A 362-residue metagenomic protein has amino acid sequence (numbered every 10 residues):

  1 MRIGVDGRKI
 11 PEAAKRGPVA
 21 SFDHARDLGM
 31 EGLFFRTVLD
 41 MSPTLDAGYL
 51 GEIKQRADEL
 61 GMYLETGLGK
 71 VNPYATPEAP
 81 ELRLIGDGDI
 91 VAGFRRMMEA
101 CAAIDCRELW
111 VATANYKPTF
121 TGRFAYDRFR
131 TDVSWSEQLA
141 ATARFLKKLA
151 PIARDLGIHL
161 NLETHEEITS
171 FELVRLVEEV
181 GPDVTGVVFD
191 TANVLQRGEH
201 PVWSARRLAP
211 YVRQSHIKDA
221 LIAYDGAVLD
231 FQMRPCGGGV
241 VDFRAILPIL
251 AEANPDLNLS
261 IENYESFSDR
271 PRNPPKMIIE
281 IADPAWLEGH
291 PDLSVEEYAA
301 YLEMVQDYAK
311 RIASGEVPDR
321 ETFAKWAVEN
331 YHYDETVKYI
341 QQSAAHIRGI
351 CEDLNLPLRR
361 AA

Functional and structural regions predicted by a protein language model:
M1-R8, E65-A79, F120-Y126, R320: N-terminal small/glycine-rich loop or linker at the start of catalytic domains across soluble metabolic enzymes
M1-R8, L33-F35, M62-G69, L109-V111 (+4 more regions): Hydrophobic faces of well-ordered beta-strands that scaffold small-molecule active sites in alpha/beta enzyme cores
R2, V19, D23-R26, S170-V184 (+1 more regions): Histidine-acidic metal/acid-base catalytic patches
D6-I10, R36-D40, G69-P73, A114-Y116 (+5 more regions): Active-site beta-loop-alpha junctions enriched in small/polar residues
K9, L39-D40, E78-G88, D132-S136 (+3 more regions): The substrate-binding groove and active-site-proximal loops of carbohydrate-active enzymes, especially glycoside
R16-G17, F22-D23, D58-E59, E78-G186 (+1 more regions): Active-site acidic/histidine proton-transfer and metal-coordination neighborhood in alpha/beta enzyme cores
L28, R36, A103-I104, P210: Structural motif
F34-D58, A75, T113-F120: Glycine-rich, proline-tolerant flexible connector loops at the mouths of alpha/beta enzymes
